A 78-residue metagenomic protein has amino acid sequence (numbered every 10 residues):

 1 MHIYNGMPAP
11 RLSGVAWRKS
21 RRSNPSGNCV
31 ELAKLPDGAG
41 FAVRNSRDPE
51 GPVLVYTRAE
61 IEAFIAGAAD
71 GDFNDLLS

Functional and structural regions predicted by a protein language model:
M1-V30: N-terminal first-folded block
S20-A59, A63, S78: A short, structured beta-strand/loop element
D70-G71: Short acidic-aromatic low-complexity motifs
N74-L76: Charged low-complexity stretches with an acidic bias
